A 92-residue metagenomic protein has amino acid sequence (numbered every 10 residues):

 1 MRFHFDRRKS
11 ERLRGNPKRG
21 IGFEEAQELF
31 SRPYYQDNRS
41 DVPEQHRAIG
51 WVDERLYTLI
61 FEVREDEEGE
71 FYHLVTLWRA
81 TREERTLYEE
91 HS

Functional and structural regions predicted by a protein language model:
M1-S92: Ribonuclease/tRNase effector modules and their secretory precursors
